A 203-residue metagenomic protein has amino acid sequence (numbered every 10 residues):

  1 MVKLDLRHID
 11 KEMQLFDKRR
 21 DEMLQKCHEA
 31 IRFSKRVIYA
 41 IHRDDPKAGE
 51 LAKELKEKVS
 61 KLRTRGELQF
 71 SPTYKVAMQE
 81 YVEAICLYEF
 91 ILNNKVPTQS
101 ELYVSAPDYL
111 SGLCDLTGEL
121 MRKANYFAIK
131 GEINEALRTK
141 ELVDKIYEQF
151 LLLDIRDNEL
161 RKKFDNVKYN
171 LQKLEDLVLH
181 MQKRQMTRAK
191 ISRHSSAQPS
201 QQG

Functional and structural regions predicted by a protein language model:
M1-G66: Leu/Val/Ala/Ile-rich N-terminal alpha-helices, chiefly Sec-type signal peptides and the beginnings
D5, K26-E29, F33, L51-E54 (+6 more regions): Amphipathic, well-ordered alpha-helical segments in soluble domains
R7, I38-K61, A128-K162: Extended intrinsically disordered, low-complexity coil regions enriched in Ser, Thr, Gly, Ala and often Pro
R19, M23-K26, L51, T73 (+6 more regions): Amphipathic alpha-helix face/heptad-repeat signature
A40, K58, L62-R65, I91 (+6 more regions): Hydrophobic stripe of amphipathic alpha-helices that form coiled-coil interfaces
G49-P107: Long, charged all-alpha helical bundle/coiled-coil segments in cytosolic proteins
I91, V96-Y147: Long, charge-patterned amphipathic alpha-helical coiled-coil/hairpin "stalk" segments used as oligomerization
I133-G203: Long amphipathic all-alpha helical oligomerization modules
